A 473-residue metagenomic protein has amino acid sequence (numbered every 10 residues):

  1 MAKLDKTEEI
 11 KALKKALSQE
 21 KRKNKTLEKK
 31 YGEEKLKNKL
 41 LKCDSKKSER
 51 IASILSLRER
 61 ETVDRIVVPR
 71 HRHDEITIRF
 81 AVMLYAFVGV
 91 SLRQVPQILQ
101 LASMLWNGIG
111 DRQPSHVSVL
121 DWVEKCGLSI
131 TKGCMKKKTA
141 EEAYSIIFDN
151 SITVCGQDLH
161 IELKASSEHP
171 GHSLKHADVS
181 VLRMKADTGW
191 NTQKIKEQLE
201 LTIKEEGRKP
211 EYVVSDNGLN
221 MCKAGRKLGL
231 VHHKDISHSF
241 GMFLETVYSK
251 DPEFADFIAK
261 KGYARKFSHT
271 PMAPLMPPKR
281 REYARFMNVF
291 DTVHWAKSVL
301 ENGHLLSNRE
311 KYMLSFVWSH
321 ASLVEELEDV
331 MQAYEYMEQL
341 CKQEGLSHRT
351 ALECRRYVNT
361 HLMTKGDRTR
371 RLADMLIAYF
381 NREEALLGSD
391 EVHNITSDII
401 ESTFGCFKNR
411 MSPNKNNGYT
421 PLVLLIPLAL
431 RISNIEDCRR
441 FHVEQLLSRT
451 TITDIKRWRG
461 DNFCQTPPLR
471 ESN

Functional and structural regions predicted by a protein language model:
M1-D5: Acidic, Ser/Thr/Pro-rich intrinsically disordered low-complexity regions
T7, K14, K21, K25-E28 (+3 more regions): Specific heptad-register signal in long alpha-helical coiled-coils
A12, T26, E33, L40 (+11 more regions): RNase H-like nuclease fold core
K15, T77-I78: Double-stranded DNA-binding cores of transcription factors and transposases
E20-Y31, N38, S215-K227, F240 (+1 more regions): Acidic/histidine-rich catalytic cores and adjacent linkers of DNA breakage/strand-transfer/modification proteins
F80-F87: Short pre-functional
F87-S103: Short, charged amphipathic recognition helices of the HTH superfamily and cognate SANT/SANTA-like modules
F243-L244, K250-K261: A catalytic-pocket lid/entrance helix-loop region that shapes and gates access to the active site across common
